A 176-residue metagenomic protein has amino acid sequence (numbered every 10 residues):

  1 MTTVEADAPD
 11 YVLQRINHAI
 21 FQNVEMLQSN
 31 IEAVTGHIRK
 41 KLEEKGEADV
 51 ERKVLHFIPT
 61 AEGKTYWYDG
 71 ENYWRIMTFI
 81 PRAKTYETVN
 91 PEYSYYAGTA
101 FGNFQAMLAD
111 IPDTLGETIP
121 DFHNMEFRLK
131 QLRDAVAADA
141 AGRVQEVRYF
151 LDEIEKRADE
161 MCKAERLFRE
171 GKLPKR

Functional and structural regions predicted by a protein language model:
M1-E5: Conserved ATP phosphate-binding architecture of protein kinases
D7-S29, R39-L115: ATP-binding pocket architecture of kinase catalytic cores
Q14-E25, I80-Y95, D110-R176: ATP-dependent phospho-/nucleotidyl transfer catalytic cores
V34-E43, F168: Donor-binding/catalytic cores of nucleotide-activated saccharide and glycerol-phosphate transferases/polymerases
V34-H37, M107, R157: Generic, well-ordered alpha-helical scaffold segments in large soluble proteins
T35, G98-T99, E126-F127: Charge-rich, low-complexity amphipathic helices in intrinsically disordered tails/linkers adjacent to domains
